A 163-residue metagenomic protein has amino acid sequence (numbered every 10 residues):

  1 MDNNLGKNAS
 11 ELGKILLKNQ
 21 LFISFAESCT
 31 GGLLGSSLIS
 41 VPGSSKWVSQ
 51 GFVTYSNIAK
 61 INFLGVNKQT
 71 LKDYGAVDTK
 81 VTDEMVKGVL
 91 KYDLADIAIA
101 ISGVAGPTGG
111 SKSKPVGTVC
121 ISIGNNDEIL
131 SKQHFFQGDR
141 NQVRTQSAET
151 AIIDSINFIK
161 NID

Functional and structural regions predicted by a protein language model:
M1-D163: Short alpha-helical segments enriched in small residues
